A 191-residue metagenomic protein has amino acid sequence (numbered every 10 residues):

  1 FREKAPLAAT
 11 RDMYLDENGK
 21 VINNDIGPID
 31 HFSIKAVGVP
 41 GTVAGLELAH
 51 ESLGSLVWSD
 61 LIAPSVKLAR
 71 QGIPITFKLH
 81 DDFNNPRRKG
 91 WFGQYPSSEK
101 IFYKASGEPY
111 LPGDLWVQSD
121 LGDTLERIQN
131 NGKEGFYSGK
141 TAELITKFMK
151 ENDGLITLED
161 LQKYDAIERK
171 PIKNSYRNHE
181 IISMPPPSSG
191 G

Functional and structural regions predicted by a protein language model:
F1-G132, F136-S138, A142-S188: Noncatalytic scaffold domains of N-terminal-nucleophile
G191: Glycine-rich and small/hydrophobic secondary-structure elements
